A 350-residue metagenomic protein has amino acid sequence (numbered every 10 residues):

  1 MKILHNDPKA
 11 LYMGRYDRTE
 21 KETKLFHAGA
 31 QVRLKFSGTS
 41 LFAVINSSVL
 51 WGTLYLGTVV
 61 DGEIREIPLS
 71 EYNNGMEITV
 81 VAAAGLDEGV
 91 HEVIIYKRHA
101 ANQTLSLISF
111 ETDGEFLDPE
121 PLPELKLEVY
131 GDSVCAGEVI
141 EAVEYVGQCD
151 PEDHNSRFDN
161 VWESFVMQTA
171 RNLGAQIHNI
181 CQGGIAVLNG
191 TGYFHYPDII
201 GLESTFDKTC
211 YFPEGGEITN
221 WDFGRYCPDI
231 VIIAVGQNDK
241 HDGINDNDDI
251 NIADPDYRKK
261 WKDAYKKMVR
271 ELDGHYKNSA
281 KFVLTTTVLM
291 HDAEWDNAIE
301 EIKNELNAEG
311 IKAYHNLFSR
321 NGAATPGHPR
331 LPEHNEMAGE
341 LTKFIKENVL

Functional and structural regions predicted by a protein language model:
M1-V161: N-terminal secretory targeting modules
H27-G29, P151-D254, M290-A293, H328 (+1 more regions): Conserved SGNH/GDSL esterase-like catalytic core that processes O-acyl groups on lipids and polysaccharides
L122, R225-Y226, D273-K277: Short, conserved loop/helix-junction motifs that constitute active-site signature segments in enzyme catalytic cores
K126-V129, C135, I177-C181, D229-A234 (+2 more regions): Structural recognition of the beta-strand scaffold that forms the well-ordered cores of secreted hydrolase catalytic
W162-Q176, M268-K281, E305-I311: A structural motif corresponding to the C-terminal end of an alpha-helix and its immediate exit/capping segment
M167, R171, K259, D263-K266 (+6 more regions): Solvent-exposed, polar/charged alpha-helical surfaces in well-ordered, non-transmembrane soluble domains, broadly
A234-D239, Y265-E300: Active-site segments of SGNH/GDSL-like serine hydrolases that catalyze O-acetyl group transfer/hydrolysis on lipids
K281-L350: Extracellular serine-dependent O-acyl
